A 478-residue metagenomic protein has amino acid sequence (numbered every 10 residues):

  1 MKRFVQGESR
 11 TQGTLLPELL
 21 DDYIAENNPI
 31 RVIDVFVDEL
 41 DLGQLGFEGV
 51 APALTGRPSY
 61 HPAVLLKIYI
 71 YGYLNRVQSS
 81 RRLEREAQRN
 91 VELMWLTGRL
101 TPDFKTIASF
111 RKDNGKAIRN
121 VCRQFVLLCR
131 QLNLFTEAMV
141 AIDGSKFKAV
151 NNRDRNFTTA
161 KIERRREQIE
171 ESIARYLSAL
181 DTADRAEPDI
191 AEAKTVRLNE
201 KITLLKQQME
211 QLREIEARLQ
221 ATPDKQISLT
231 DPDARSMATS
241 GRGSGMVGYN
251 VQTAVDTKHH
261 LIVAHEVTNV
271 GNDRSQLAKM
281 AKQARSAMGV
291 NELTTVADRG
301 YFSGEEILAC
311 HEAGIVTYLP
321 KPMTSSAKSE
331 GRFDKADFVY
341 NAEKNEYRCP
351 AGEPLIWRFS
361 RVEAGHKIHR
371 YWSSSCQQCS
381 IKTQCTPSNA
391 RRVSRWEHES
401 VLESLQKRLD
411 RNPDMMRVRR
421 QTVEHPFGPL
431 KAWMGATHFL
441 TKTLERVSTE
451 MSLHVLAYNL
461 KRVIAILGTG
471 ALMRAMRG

Functional and structural regions predicted by a protein language model:
M1-L19, A193: Short, flexible loop/hinge motifs at secondary-structure junctions
Q6-G7, Y69, R76-R89, G98-G478: Anion-binding and metal-coordination hotspots
L15, L19, N27-N28, H61 (+2 more regions): Secondary-structure junction/capping motif
E26-I70, N75, E397: Basic, short loop/linker segments at the boundary and entry of helix-turn-helix/winged-helix-like folds
